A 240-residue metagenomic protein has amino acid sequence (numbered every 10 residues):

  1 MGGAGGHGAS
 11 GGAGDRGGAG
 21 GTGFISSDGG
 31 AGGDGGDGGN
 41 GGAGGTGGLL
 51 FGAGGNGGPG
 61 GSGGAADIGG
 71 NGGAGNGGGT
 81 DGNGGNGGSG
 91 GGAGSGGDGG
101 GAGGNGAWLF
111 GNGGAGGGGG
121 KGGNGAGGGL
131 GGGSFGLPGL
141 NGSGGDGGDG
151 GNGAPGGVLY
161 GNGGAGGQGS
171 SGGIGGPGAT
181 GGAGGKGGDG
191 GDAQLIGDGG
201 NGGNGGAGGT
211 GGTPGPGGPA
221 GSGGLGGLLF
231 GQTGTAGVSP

Functional and structural regions predicted by a protein language model:
M1-P240: Long, compositionally biased tandem-repeat segments
